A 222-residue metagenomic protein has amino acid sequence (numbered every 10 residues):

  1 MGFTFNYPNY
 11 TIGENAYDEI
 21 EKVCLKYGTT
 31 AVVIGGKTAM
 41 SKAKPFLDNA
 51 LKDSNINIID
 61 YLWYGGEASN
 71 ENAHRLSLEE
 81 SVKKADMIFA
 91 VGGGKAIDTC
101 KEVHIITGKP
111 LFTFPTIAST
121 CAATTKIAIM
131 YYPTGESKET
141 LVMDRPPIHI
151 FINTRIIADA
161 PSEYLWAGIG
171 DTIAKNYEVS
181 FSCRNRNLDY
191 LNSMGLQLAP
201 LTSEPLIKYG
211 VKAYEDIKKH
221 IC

Functional and structural regions predicted by a protein language model:
M1-M87: ATP/NTP phosphate-donor binding region
P8, I105-A199: A glycine/threonine-rich phosphate-anchoring loop and its flanking beta-alpha core in nucleotide/phosphate-binding
N9, Y17, M40-K44, S69 (+4 more regions): Generic structural signal for well-ordered, non-membrane alpha-helical segments in soluble metabolic enzymes
Y17, A39-K44, N70, K95-E102 (+1 more regions): Short glycine/serine/threonine-rich phosphate/pyrophosphate-binding segments that cradle anionic phosphate groups
S54, K83, A158, T172-C183 (+1 more regions): Change "in soluble alpha/beta enzymes" to "in soluble alpha/beta proteins
E80-V103, T107-A118: A short, small-residue-rich loop immediately preceding and capping a beta-strand
L188-C222: Active-site segments that bind and position negatively charged phosphate/pyrophosphate groups
